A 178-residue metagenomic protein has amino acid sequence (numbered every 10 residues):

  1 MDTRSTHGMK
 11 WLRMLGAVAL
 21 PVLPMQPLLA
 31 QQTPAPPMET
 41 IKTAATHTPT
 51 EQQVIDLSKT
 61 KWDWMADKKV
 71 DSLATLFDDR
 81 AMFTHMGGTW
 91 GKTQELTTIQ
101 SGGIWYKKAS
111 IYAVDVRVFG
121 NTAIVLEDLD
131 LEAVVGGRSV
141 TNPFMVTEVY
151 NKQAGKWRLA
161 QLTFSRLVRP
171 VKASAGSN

Functional and structural regions predicted by a protein language model:
D2-G16, M25: Bacterial N-terminal signal peptides that target proteins for export
V18-P21, L159: Short, linear, compositionally biased motifs with a strong N-terminal bias
P21-A30: C-terminal segment of classical bacterial N-terminal signal peptides
Q31-T75, R80-N178: A beta-strand edge to alpha-helix "cap/lid" segment located at domain peripheries
